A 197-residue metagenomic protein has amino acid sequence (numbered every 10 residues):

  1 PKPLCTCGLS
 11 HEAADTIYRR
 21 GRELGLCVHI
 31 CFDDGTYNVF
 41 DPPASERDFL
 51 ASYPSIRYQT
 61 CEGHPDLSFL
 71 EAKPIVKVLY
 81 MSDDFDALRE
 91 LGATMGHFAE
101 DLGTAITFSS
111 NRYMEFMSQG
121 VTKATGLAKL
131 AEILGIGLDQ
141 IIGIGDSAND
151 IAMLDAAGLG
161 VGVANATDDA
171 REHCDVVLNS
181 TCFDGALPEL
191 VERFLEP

Functional and structural regions predicted by a protein language model:
P1-S10: Glycine/small-residue-rich loop that forms an oxyanion/phosphate-binding "nest" at active or ligand-binding sites
K2, A72-P74, S109-N111, D155 (+1 more regions): Short glycine-enriched loop/turn motifs at secondary-structure junctions
L9, P65, D83-D86, N165 (+1 more regions): Short coil/turn linker and secondary-structure boundary residues
A14-T16, R20, L24-C27, C31-I144: Conserved acidic, metal-coordinating active-site core of Asp-based, Mg2+-dependent phosphoryl-transfer enzymes
D101, E115-P197: Mg2+-dependent phosphoryl-transfer enzymes with acidic/Ser/Thr/Gly-rich catalytic loops
